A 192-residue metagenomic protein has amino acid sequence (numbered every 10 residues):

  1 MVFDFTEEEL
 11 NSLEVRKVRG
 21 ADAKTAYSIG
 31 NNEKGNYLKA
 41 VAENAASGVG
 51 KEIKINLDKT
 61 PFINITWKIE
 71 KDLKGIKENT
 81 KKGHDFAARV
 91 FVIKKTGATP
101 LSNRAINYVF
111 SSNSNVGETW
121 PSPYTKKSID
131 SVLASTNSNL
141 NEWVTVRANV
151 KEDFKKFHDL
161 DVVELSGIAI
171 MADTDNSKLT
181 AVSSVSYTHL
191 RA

Functional and structural regions predicted by a protein language model:
M1-R19: Extracellular carbohydrate-recognition regions
S28-S47: Short carbohydrate-recognition loop motifs
E52-I63, N137-L140: Extracellular/lumenal carbohydrate-interaction signature centered on repeated Trp-anchored short motifs
T66-D72, K95, K151: Solvent-exposed strand-to-loop "edge" motifs in beta-rich extracellular domains
I69-E78, A98-T99, N176-S177: Extended, low-complexity, turn-rich repeat/linker tracts enriched in Gly/Pro/Ser/Thr and Asp/Glu that occur
G83-S128: Extracellular/luminal beta-rich ligand-recognition and adhesion surfaces characterized by aromatic-Gly/Pro-enriched
D85-V90, K126-K127, L133-T136, L140-T180: Extracellular beta-strand ligand-recognition surfaces/modules
T188-A192: Conserved small/polar residues in nucleotide/adenosyl-binding loops
